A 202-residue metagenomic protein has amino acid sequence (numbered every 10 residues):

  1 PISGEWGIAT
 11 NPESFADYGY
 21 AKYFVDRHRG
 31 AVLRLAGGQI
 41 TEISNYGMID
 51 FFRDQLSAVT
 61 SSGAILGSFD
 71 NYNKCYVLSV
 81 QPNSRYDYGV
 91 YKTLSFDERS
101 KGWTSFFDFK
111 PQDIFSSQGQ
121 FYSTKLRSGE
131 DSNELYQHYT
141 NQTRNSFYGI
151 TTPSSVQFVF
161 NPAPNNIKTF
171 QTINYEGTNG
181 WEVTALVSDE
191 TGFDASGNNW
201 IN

Functional and structural regions predicted by a protein language model:
P1-T172, N179, V187: Beta-sheet-dominated scaffold domains
N174-N202: Extended low-complexity, serine/threonine- and proline-enriched intrinsically disordered segments
